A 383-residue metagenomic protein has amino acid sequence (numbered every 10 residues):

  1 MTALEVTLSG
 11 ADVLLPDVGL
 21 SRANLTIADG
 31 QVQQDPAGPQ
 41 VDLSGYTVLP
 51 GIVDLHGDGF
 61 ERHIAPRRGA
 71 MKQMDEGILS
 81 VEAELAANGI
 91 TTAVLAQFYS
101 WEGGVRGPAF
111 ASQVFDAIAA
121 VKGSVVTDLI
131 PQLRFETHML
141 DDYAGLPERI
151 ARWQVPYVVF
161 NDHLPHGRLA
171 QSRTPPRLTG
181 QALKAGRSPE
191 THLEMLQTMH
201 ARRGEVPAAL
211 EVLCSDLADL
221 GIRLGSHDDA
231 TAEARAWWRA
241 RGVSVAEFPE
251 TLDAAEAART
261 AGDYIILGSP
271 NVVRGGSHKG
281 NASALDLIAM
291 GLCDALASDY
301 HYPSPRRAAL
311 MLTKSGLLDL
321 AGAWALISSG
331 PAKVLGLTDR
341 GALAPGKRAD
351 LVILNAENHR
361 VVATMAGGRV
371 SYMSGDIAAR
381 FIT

Functional and structural regions predicted by a protein language model:
M1-L49: Histidine-rich, glycine-flanked metal-binding segment
A11, D29-G30, S329, K333-V334 (+1 more regions): C-terminal cap of metal-dependent C-N hydrolases
L43-V114: Metal-associated gating/positioning segment near the N- to mid-region
G51-L55, A93-L95, L129-L133, P156-D162 (+4 more regions): Hydrophobic faces of well-ordered beta-strands that scaffold small-molecule active sites in alpha/beta enzyme cores
S100-D229: Metal-coordinating catalytic core of metallo-dependent amide/deamination hydrolases
L133-A144, D229-A232, W237, V245-E247 (+1 more regions): Active-site glycine- and acidic-residue-rich loops that bind and position anionic ligands or nucleotide-like cofactors
R152-P156, W238-V245, T260-I266, M290-D294: Glycine-enriched alpha-helix->loop->beta-strand junction motifs that scaffold or abut catalytic
A261-N271, G275-A356: His/Asp/Glu-enriched, well-ordered alpha-helical/loop segment that forms or immediately abuts the divalent-metal
